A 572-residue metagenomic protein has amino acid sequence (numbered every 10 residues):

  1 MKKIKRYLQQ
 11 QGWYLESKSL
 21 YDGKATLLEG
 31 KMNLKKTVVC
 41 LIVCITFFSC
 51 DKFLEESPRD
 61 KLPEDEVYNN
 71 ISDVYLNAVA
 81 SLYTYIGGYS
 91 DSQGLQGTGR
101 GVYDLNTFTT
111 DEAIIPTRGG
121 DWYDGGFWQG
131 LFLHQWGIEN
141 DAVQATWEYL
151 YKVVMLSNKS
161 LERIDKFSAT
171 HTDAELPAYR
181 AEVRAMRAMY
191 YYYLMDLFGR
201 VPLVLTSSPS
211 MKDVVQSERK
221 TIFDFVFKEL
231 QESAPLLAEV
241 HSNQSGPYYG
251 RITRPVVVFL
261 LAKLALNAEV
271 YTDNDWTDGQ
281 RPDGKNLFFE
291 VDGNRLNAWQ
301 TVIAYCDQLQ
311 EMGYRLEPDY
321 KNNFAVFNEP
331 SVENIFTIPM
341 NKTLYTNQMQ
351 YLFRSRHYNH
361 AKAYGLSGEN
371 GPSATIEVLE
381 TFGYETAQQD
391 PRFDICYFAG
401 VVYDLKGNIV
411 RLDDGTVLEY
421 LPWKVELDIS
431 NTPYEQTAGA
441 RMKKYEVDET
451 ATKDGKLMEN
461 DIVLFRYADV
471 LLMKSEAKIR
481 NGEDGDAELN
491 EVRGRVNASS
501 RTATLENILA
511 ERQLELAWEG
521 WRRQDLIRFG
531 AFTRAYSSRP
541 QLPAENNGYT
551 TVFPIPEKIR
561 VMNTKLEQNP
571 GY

Functional and structural regions predicted by a protein language model:
K2-F48: Sec-dependent bacterial lipoprotein signal peptides
K3, L34-T37, T46-D73, V226 (+5 more regions): Bacterial Sec-dependent N-terminal signal peptides
S17, D51-W128, V201, Q231 (+3 more regions): An aromatic- and glycine-enriched ligand-binding surface/loop that stacks and positions planar moieties
S49, L150-V153, F225-F227, Y248 (+9 more regions): Long, intrinsically disordered, low-complexity segments
S72-A80, T84-S90, G94-L95, T117-F198 (+9 more regions): Conserved, well-structured interaction surfaces
P422-R466, G571-Y572: Active-site beta-strand/loop architecture of penicillin-binding DD-peptidases
